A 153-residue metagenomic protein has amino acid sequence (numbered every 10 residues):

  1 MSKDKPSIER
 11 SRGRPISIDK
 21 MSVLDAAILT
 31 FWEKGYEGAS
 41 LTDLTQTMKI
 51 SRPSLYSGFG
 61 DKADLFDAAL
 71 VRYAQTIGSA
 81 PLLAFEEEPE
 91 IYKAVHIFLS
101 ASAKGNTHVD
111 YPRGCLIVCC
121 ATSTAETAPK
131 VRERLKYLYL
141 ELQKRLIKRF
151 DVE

Functional and structural regions predicted by a protein language model:
M1-I18: N-terminal intrinsically disordered/low-complexity leader segments
S2-K3, S22, A26-D64, A68: Helix-turn-helix
A68, L82-R113: Hydrophobic alpha-helical connector segments
V71-I77: Short, basic, alpha-helical segments at the C-terminal edge of helix-turn-helix-like DNA-binding modules
K93, E133-Y137, V152: All-alpha amphipathic helical-bundle segments outside canonical DNA-binding/catalytic cores that form hydrophobic
T127-P129, Y139-E153: Hydrophobic alpha-helical bundle segments that form small-molecule/ligand-binding pockets
